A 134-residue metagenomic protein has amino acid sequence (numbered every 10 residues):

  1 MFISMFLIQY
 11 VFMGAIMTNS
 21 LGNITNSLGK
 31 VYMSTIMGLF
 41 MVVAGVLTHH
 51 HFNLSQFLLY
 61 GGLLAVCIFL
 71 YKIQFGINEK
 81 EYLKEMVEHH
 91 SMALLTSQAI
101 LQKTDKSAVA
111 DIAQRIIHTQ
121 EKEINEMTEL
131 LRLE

Functional and structural regions predicted by a protein language model:
M1-E134: His/Met- and acidic-residue-enriched segments that coordinate or traffic transition-metal cofactors and support
